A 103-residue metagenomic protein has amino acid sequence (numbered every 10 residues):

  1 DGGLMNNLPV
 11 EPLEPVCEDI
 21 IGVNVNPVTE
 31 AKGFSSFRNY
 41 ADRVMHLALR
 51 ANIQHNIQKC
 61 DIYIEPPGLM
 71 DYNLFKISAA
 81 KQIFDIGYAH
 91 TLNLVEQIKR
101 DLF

Functional and structural regions predicted by a protein language model:
G2-F103: Patatin-like phospholipase
